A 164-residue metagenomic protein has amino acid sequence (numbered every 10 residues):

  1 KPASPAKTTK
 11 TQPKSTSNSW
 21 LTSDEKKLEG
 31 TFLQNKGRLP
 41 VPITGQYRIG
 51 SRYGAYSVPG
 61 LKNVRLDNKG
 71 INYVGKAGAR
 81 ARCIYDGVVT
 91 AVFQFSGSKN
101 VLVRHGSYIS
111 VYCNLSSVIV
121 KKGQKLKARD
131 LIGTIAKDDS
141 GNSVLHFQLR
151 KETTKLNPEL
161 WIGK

Functional and structural regions predicted by a protein language model:
K1-F93, G97, R104, K155-K164: Extracytoplasmic/periplasmic cell wall- or extracellular glycan-interacting regions that localize and scaffold envelope
S51, G75, A91, N114-S117 (+1 more regions): A residue-level detector for short acidic-glycine micro-motifs
P59, T90, S98-N100, C113 (+2 more regions): Short, ligand-facing micro-motifs at secondary-structure edges
G60, V88, L115, V144-L145: Short beta-alpha junctions and helix-cap segments that line functional grooves
K76-A77, S107, C113, V144: Eukaryotic, compositionally biased intrinsically disordered regions
V92, Y108-K125, R129: Short histidine-centered loop motifs in beta-beta connectors
K99-N114, T154: Short beta-strand-turn/beta-hairpin segments enriched in glycine/proline and small hydrophobics that form edge-strand
L102, K122-K164: Conserved, short, structured surface segments that act as functional micro-motifs
